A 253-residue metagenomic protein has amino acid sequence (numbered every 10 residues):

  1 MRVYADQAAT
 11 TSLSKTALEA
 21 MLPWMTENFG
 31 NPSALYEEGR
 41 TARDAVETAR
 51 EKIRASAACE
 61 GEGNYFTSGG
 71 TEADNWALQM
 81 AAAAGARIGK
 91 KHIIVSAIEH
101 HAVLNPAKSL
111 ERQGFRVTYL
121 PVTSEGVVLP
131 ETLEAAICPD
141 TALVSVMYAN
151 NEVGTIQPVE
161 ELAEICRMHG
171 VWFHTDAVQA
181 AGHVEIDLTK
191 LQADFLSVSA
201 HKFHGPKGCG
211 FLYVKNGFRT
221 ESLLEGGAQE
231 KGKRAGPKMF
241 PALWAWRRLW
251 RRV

Functional and structural regions predicted by a protein language model:
M1-V253: Pyridoxal 5′-phosphate
